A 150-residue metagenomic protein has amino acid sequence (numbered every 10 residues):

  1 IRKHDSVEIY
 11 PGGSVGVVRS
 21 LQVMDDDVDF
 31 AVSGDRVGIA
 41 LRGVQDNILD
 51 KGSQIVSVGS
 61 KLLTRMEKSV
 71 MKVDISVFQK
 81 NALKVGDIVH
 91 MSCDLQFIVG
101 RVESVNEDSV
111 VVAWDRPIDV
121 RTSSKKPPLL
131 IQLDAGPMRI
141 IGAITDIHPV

Functional and structural regions predicted by a protein language model:
I1-I75: Conserved catalytic-core segments of large NTP-driven translation/proteostasis enzymes
Q45-V150: C-terminal effector modules of nucleic-acid-centric enzymes and ribosome-associated factors
